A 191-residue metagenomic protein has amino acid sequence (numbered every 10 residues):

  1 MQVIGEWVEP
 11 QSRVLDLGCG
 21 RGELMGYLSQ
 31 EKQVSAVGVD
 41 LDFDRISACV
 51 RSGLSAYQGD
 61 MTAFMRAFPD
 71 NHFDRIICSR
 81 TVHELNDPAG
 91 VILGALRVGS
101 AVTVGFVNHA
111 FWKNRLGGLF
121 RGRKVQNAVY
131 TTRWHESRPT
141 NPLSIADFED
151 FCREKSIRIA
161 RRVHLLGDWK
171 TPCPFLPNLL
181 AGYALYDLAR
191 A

Functional and structural regions predicted by a protein language model:
M1-Q11: Conserved alpha-helix/loop element of class I SAM-dependent methyltransferases that forms part of the SAM/SAH-binding
L17: Conserved beta-strand/loop positions that form the S-adenosyl-L-methionine
R21: Conserved SAM/SAH-binding loop
Y27-F64: Class I SAM-dependent methyltransferase SAM/SAH-binding core
A67-R75: A short acidic, Gly/Pro-enriched loop at the edge of an enzyme's catalytic core that lines a small-molecule cofactor
I77-N86: A short SAM/SAH-binding and catalytic strip from SAM-dependent methyltransferases
A89-R97, A101-A191: S-adenosyl-L-methionine-dependent methyltransferase catalytic module, highlighting the catalytic core
